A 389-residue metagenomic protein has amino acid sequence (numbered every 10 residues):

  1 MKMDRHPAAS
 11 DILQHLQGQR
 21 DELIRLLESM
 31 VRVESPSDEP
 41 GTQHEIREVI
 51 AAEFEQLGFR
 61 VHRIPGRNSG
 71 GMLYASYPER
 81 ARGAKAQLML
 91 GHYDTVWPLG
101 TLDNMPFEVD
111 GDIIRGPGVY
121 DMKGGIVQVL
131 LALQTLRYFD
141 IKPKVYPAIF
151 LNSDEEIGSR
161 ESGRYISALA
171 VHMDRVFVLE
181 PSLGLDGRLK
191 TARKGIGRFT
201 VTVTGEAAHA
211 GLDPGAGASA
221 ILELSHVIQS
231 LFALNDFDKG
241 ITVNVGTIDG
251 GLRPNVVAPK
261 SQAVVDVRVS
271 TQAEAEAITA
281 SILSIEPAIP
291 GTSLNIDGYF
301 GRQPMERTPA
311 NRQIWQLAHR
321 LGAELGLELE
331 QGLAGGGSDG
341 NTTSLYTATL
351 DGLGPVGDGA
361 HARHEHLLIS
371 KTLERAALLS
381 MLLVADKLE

Functional and structural regions predicted by a protein language model:
K2-D11, P65, W97, P181-D186 (+2 more regions): Metal-dependent amide/peptide-bond hydrolase catalytic core, centered on the "pita-bread" metallohydrolase fold
K2-P117, Y138, K142-P143, G340: Acidic/His- and Gly-rich active-site-bordering loop/insert found across diverse amide/peptide-bond hydrolases
A86-L88, I114, D174-V178, T200 (+1 more regions): Short glycine-aspartate micro-motif
L90-G91, F150-N152, F177-E180, T202-T204 (+1 more regions): Short beta-strand segments
W97, I113-V127, H209: Glycine/serine-rich anion-binding loops at beta->alpha junctions that coordinate negatively charged ligand groups
M122-A192, D236, K387: Acidic/histidine-rich catalytic neighborhood of metal-dependent amide-processing enzymes
